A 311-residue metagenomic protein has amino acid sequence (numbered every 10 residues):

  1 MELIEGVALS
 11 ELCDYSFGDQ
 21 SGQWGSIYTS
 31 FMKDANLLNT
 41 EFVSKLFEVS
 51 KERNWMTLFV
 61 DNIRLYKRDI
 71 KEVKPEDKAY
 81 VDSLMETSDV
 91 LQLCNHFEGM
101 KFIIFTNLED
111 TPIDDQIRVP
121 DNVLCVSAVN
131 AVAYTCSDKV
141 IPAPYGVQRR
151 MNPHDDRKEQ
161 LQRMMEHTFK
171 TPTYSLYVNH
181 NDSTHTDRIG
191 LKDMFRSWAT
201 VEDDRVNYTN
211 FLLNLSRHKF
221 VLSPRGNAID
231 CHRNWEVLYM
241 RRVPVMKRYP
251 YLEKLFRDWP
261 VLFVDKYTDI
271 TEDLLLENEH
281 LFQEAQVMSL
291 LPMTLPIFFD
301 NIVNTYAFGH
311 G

Functional and structural regions predicted by a protein language model:
M1-W235, Y239-L262, D273-G309: Nucleotide-sugar donor-binding catalytic core of glycosyltransferases
D265-T268: Short helix-start
